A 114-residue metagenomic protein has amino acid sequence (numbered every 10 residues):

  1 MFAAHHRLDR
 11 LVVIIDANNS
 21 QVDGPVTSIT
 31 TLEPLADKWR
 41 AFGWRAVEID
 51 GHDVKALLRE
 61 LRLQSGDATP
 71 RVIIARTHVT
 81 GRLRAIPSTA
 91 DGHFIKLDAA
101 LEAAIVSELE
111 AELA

Functional and structural regions predicted by a protein language model:
M1-G66, R71: Thiamine diphosphate
V54, L58-A114: Glycine/aspartate-rich loop-and-adjacent alpha/beta segment that forms the canonical ThDP
